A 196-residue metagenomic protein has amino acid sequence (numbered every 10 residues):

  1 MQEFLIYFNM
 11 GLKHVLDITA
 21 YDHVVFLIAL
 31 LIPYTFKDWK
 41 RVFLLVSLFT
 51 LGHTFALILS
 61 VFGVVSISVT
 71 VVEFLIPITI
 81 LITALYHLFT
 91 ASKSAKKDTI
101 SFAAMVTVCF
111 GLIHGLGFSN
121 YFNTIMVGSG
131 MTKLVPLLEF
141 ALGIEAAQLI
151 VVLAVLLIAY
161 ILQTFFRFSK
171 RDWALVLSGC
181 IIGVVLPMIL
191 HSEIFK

Functional and structural regions predicted by a protein language model:
M1-V24, K93-T99, M126, I189-K196: Histidine-/acidic- and/or cysteine-rich, low-complexity loops and terminal segments associated with membrane
Y7-V64: Juxtamembrane transmembrane-helix termini in multi-pass membrane transport proteins
A29, A174-S192: Final/C-terminal transmembrane alpha-helix of multipass membrane proteins
W39-V64, T132-Y160: A small-residue-rich subset of transmembrane alpha-helices
K40-K96: Membrane helix-loop-helix hairpins that form the core translocation module of multi-pass transporters
L57-F74, S119-A141, I150, M188-K196: Interfacial helix-loop-helix junctions of multi-pass membrane proteins
V64-S68, S92-D98, L157-V176: Membrane interface segments of multi-pass transport proteins and intramembrane proteases
F89-L116, Y121-S129: Alpha-helical multi-pass membrane helix bundles of inner-membrane/thylakoid proteins, especially permease cores
